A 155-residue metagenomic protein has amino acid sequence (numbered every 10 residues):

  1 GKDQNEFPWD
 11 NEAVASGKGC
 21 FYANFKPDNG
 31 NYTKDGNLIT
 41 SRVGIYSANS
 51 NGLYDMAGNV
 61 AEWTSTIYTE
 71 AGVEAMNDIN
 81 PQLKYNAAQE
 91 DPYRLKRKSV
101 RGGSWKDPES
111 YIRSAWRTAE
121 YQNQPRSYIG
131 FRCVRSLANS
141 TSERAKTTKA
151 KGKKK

Functional and structural regions predicted by a protein language model:
G1-S114, E143-K151: Functional-site microenvironments in short loops/helix caps that host divalent-cation chemistry
W116-T118: Disulfide-stabilized extracellular recognition modules
Y121-P125: C-terminal beta-signal and terminal closure region of outer-membrane beta-barrel proteins
S127-S142: Short, structured beta-strand segments at or near domain termini in extracellular proteins/domains
K153-K155: Short, solvent-exposed mixed-charge patches
